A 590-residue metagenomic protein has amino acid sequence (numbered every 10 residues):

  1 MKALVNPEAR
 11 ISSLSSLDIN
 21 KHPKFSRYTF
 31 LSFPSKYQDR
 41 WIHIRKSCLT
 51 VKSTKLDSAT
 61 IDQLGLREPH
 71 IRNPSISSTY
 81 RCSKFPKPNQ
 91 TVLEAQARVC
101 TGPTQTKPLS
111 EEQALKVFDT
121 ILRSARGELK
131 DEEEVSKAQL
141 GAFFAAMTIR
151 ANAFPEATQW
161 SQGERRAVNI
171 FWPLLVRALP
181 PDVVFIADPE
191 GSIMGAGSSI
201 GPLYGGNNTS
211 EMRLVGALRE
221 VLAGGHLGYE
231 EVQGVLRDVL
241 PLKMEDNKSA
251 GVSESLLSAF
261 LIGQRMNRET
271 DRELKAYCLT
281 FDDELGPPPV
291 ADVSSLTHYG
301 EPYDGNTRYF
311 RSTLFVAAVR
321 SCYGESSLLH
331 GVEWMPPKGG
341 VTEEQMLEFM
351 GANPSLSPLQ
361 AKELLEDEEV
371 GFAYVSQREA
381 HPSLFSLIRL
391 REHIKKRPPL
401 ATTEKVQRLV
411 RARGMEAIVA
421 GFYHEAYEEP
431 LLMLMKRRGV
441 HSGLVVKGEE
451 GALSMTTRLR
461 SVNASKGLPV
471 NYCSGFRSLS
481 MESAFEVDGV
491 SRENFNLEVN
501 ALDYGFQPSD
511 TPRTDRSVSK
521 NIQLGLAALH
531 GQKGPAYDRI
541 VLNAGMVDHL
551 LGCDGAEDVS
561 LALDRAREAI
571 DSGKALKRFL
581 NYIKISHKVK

Functional and structural regions predicted by a protein language model:
M1-K46, T50-S53: N-terminal chloroplast transit peptides
K2, K55-V92, Q96, L109 (+5 more regions): Glycine-rich anion-binding loops and their surrounding alpha/beta cores
K84-E94, R98-P155, N207-R213, L222-N267 (+1 more regions): N-terminal glycine-rich anion-binding loops that anchor highly charged ligand groups
R123, E128, E134, P241 (+4 more regions): Short, glycine-rich nucleotide/cofactor-binding loops
D131-P180, L257-I262, E269-D282, A562: Short, charged early-sequence alpha-helical segments and their helix-coil boundaries
S136, S253, N267-T270, K275-A276 (+2 more regions): Small-residue-enriched alpha-helical segments and adjacent helix-cap loops that form tight helix-helix packing
I149, M266, F315-S326, E348 (+3 more regions): Alpha-helix C-terminal capping segments
V293-E366, A373: A generic, well-ordered mixed alpha/beta core segment in the N-terminal half of proteins
